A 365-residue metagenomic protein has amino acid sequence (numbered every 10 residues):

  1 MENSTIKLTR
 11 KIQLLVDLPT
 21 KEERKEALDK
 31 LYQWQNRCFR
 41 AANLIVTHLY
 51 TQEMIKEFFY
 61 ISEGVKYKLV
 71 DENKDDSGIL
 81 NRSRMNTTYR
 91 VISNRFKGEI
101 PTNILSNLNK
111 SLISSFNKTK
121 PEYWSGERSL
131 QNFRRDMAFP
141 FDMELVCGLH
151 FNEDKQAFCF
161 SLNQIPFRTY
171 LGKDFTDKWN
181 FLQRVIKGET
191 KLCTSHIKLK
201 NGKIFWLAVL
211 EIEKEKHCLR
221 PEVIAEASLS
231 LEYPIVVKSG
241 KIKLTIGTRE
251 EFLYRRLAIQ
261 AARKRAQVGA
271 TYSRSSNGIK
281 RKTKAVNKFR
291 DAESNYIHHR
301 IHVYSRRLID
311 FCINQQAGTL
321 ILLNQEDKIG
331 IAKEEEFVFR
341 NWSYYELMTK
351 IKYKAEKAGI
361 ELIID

Functional and structural regions predicted by a protein language model:
M1-K110: Gly/serine-rich nucleotide phosphate-binding loop at the start of the catalytic core of nucleotide/ADP-ribose-handling
S4-T20, I165-F175, I242-I246: Generic detection of short hydrophobic beta-strand segments and adjacent strand-loop junctions
R10, D154-L162, G202-L210, V237: Generic recognition of long tandem-repeat/solenoid scaffolds
M54-K74, S129-Q131, V268-A285: Flexible coil/linker segments and helix-coil junctions enriched in charged and small residues
V65-K200, N341: Acidic carboxylate diad motif detector
Q156, C193-S195, G202-W206, E222-A225 (+1 more regions): Generic beta-strand structural signal
H196-N201, E211-E215: Intrinsically disordered, low-complexity linker/loop segments enriched in Gly/Pro and charged/polar residues
A208-D365: Positively charged, helix-rich recognition surfaces that bind polyanionic ligands
